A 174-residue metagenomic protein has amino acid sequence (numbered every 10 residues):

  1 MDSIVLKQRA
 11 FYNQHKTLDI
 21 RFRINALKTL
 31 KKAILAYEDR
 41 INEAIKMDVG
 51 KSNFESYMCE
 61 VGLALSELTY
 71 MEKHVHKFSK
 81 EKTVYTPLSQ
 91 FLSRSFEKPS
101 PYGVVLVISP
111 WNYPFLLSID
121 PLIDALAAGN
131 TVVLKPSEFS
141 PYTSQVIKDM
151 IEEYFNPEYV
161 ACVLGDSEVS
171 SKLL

Functional and structural regions predicted by a protein language model:
M1-F96: N-terminal Rossmann-like NAD(P)+-binding subdomain of aldehyde/semialdehyde dehydrogenases
L88-L174: Rossmann-like NAD(P) dinucleotide-binding subdomain of oxidoreductase/dehydrogenase enzymes
